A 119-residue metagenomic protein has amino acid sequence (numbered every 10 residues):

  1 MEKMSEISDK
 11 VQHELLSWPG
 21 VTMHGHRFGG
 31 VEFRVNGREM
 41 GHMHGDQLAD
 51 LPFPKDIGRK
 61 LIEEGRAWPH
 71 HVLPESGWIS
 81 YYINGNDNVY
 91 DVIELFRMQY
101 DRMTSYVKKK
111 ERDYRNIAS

Functional and structural regions predicted by a protein language model:
M1-S119: Charge-dense, helix-prone N-terminal extensions
